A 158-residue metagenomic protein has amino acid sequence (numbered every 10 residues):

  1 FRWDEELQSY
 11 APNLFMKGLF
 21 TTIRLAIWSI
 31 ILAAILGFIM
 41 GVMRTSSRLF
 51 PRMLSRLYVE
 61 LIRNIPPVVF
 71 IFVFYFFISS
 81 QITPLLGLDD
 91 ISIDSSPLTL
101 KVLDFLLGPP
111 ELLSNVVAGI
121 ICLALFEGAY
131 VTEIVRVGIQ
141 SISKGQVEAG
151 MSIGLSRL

Functional and structural regions predicted by a protein language model:
F1-L158: Transmembrane alpha-helices and adjacent helix-loop boundaries
